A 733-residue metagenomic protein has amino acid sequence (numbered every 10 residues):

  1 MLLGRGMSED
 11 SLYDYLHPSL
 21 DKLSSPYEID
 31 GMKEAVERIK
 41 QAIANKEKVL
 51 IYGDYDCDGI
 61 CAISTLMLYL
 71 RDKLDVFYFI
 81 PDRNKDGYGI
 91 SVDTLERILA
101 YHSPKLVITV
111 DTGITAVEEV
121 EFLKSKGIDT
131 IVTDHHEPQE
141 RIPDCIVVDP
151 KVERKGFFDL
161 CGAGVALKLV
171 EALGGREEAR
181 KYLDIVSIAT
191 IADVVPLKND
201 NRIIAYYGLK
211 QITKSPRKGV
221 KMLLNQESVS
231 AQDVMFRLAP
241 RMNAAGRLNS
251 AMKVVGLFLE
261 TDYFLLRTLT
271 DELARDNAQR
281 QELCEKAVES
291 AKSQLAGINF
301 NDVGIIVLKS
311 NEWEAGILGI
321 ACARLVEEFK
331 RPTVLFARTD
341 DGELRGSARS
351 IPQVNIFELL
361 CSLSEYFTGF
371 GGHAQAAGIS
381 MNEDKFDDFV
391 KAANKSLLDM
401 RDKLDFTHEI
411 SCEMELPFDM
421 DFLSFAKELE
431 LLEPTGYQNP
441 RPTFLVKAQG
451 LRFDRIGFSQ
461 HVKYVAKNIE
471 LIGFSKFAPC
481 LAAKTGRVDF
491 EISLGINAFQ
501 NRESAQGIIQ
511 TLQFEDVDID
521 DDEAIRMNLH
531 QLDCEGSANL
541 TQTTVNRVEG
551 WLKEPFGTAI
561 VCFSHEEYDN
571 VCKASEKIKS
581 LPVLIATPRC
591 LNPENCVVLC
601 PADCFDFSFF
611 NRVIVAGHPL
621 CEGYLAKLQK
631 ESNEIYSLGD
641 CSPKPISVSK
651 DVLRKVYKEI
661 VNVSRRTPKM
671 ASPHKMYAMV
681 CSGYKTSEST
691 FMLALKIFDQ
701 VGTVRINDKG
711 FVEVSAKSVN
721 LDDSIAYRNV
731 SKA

Functional and structural regions predicted by a protein language model:
M1-L106, K126-G127, G174-K391, D405 (+2 more regions): Hydrophobic helix-and-loop "lid/oligomerization" segment in the mid-to-C-terminal part of catalytic domains
L50-Y52, K105-T112, F610-H618: Acidic beta-strand-to-loop metal/phosphate-binding motif
T65, R141-A192, N199, K627-K630 (+2 more regions): Short alpha-helices
T65-L66, R71, R202-P240, A244-V288 (+7 more regions): Acidic, two-metal ion nucleic-acid-processing modules in DNA metabolism proteins
T65-V165: Hydrophobic, small-residue-rich alpha-helical packing segments that form membrane-like cores
E118-L123, I306, A321-R324, N570-A574 (+1 more regions): A short acidic, amphipathic alpha-helical/loop segment
P138-C145, V571-A574, L591-P593, F605-F609: Short loop/helix-cap segments at secondary-structure boundaries that form the rim of catalytic
P593-N595, L599-P645: Conserved RecA-like helicase motor core of SF1/SF2 enzymes
